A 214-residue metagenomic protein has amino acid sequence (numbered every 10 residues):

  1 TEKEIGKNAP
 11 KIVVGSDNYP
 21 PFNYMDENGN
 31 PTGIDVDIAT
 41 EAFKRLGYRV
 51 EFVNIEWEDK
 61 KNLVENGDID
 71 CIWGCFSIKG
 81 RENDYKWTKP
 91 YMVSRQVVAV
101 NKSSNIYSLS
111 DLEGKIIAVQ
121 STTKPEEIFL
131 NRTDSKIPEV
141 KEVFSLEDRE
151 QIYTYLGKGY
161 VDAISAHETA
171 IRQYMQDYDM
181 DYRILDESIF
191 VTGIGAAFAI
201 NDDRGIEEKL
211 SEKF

Functional and structural regions predicted by a protein language model:
T1-F76, N83, S145: Extracytoplasmic small-molecule ligand-binding "clamshell" domains of the periplasmic binding protein/Venus flytrap
I12-V13, D70-C71, D162-A163, Y182 (+1 more regions): Short, Asp-centered acidic motifs that coordinate Mg2+ and/or phosphate in catalytic or ligand-binding sites
S16-N18, M92-V100, E168, Q176-F214: Periplasmic-binding protein-like
P20-D26, R81, S108, E127 (+1 more regions): Short, solvent-exposed loop/turn elements at domain surfaces
Y24-N28, A39-Y48, P125-L146, M175-D179: Ligand-binding cleft/hinge of the Venus flytrap
V36-R45, S103-I106, S110-K124, G195-F214: Extended ligand-binding regions for polar small-molecule ligands
D59-N62, C75-D84, I128-R132, Y155-V191: A ligand-binding cleft/hinge motif common to bilobed small-molecule-binding domains
K61, E65, L109, E150-Y153: Short hydrophobic/charged patches on amphipathic alpha-helices used for structural packing and interfaces
